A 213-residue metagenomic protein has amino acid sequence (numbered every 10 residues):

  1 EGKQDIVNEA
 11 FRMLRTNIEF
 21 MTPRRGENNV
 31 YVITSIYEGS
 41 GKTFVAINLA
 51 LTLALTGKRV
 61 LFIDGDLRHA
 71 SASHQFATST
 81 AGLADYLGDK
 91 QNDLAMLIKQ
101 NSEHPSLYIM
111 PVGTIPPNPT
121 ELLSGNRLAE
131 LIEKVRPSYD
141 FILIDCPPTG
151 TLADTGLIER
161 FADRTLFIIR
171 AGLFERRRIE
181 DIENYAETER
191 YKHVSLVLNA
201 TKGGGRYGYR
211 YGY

Functional and structural regions predicted by a protein language model:
E1-L61, G65-H74, T78-A81, M96 (+3 more regions): Short boundary/hinge segments that flank catalytic cores
I6, L87, A129, L157-E159: NTP-binding/hydrolysis catalytic cores, primarily Walker-type P-loop NTPases
I18, V112-L152: Phosphate-binding/switch loop-helix module in NTP-utilizing enzymes
N29, Y108, D140, D163 (+1 more regions): Conserved acidic residues
V32-T34, P111-V112, I144-D145, F167-R170 (+1 more regions): Conserved beta-strand segments of the P-loop GTPase G domain that flank and frequently precede/overlap
V60-F62, R136, F141-L143, E159 (+2 more regions): Hydrophobic "anchor" residues on beta-strands that sit immediately upstream of conserved functional sites
L87-I115: Nucleotide-state-sensitive switch-loop elements of NTP-binding domains
P137, T151-G172: Inter-motif core of Ras-like GTPase G domains
